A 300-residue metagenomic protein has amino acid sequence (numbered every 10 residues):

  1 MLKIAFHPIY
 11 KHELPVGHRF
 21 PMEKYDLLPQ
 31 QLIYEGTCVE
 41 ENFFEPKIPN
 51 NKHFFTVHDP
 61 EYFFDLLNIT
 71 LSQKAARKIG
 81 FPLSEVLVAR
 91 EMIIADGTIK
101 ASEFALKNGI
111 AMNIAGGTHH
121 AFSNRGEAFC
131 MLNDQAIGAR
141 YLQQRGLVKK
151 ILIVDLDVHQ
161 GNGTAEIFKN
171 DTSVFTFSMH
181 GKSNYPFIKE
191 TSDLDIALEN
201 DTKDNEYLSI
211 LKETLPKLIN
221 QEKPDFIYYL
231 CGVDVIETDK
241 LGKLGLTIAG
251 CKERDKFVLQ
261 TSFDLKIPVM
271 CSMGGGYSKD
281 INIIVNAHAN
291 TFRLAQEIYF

Functional and structural regions predicted by a protein language model:
M1-A136: Metal-dependent C-N hydrolase catalytic cores
Q73-F300: A general "terminal functional-core" signal
